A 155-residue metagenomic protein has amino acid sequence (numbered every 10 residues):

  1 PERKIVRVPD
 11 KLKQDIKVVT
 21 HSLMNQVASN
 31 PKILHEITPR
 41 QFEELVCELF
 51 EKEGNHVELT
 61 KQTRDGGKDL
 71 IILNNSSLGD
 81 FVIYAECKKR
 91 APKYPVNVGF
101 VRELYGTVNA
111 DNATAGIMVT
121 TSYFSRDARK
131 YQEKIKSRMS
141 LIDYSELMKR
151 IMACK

Functional and structural regions predicted by a protein language model:
P1-K155: Mixed-charge (Asp/Glu-Lys/Arg
